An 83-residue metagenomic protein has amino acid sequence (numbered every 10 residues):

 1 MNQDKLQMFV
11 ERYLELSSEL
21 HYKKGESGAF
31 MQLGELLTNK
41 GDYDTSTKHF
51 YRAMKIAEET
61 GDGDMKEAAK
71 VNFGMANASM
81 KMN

Functional and structural regions predicted by a protein language model:
M1, L16-Y22, K40, I56-D64: Short coil/turn linkers that connect adjacent helices within long alpha-helical scaffolds, especially alpha-solenoid
F9, E26-L37, H49, K66-A69 (+1 more regions): TPR/Sel1-like alpha-solenoid repeat signature
E11-R12, R52: Alpha-helical solenoid scaffolds in eukaryotic proteins
Y43: Conserved tryptophan-centered aromatic signature that marks the ligand-binding surface of SH3 and related Trp-rich
T47-N83: C-terminal non-catalytic interaction modules
